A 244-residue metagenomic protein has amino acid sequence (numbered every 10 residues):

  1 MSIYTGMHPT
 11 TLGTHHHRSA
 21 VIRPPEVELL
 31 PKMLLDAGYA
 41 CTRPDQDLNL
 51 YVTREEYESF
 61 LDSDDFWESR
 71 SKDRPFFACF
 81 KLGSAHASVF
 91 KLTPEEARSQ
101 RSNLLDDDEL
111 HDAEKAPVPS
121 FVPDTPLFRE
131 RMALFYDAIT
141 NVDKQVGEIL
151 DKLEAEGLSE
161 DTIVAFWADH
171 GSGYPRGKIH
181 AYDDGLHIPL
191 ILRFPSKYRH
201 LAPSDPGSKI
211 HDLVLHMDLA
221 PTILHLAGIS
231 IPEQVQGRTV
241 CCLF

Functional and structural regions predicted by a protein language model:
M1-F244: Formylglycine-dependent sulfatase
